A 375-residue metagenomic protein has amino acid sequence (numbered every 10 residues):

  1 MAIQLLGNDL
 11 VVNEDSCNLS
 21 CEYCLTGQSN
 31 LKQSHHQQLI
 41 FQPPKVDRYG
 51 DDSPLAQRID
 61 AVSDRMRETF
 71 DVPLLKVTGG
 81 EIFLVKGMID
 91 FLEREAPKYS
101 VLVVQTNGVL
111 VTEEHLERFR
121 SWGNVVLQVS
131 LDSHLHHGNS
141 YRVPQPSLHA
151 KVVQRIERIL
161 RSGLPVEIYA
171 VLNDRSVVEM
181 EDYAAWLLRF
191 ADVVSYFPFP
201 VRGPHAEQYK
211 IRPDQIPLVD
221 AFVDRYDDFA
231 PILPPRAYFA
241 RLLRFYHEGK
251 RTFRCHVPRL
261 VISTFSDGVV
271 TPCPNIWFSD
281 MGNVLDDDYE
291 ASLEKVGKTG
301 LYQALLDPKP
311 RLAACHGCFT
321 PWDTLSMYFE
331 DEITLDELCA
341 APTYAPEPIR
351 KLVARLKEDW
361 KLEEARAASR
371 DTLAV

Functional and structural regions predicted by a protein language model:
M1-L6, G27, L31-H36, P274-V375: Flexible mid-to-C-terminal extensions adjoining Fe-S/redox cofactors in radical SAM and related proteins
M1-W122, P348, A367-R370: Conserved alpha-helical substructure of the radical SAM core
D9-V11, K76-T78, V103-N107, Q128-D132 (+2 more regions): A cross-family glycoside hydrolase active-site/sugar-binding cleft signature
V11, D15-N18, G249, P308-L312: Processing junctions and N-termini across compartments
C17, C21-C24, C255, C273 (+1 more regions): Short cysteine clusters
S29, G80, D132, F199 (+1 more regions): Flexible loop residues that form catalytic and substrate-binding hotspots at small-molecule/glycan-binding clefts
K32-Q38, V46-G50, S130-D132, H136-T271 (+1 more regions): Radical SAM enzyme [4Fe-4S]-AdoMet core and its adjacent flexible, acidic and glycine-rich loops/tails across
S100, V125, D192: Receiver (REC) domain switch/active-site residues of two-component response regulators
